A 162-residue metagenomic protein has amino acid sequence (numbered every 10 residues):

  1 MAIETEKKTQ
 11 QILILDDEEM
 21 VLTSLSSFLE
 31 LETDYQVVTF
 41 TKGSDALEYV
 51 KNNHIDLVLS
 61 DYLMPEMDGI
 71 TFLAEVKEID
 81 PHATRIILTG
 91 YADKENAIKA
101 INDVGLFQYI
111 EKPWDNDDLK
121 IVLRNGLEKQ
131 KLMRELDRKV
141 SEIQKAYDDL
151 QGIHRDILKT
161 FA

Functional and structural regions predicted by a protein language model:
M1-L13: Non-catalytic signal-transmission and effector/linker regions of two-component phosphorelay proteins
L13, N53-L59: Active-site beta3 strand of CheY-like receiver
D16, D61, T89: Active-site residues of response regulator receiver
E19-V38: Two-component/phosphorelay signaling modules centered on CheY-like receiver
T41-D45, D68-T71: Acidic catalytic/metal-coordinating carboxylates
M64: Receiver (REC) domain active-site loop signature in two-component systems and cognate sites in sensor histidine kinases
T71, A92-Y109: Alpha4 helix (beta4-alpha4-beta5 surface) of REC/receiver domains from two-component response regulators
D93-E95, P113-L123, L127, E135: C-terminal output helix
